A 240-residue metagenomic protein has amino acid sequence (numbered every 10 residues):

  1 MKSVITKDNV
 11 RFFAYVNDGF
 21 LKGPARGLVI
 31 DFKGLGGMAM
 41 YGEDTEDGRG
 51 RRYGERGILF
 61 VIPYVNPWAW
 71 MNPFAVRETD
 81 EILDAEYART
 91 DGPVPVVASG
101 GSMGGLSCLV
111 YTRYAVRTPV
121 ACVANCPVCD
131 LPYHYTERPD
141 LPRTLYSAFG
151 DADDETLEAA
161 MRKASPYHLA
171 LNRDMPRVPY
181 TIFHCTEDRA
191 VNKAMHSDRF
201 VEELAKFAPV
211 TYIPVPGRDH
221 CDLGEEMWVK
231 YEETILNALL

Functional and structural regions predicted by a protein language model:
D8-F13, N17-R52: Short, surface-exposed "cap/lid" segments of acyl-processing enzymes
F32-L35, N72, A194-L240: C-terminal catalytic histidine-bearing segment of alpha/beta-hydrolase fold enzymes
G50-W70: Conserved alpha/beta-hydrolase
W70-T90: Alpha/beta-hydrolase active-site loop
T90-S102: Alpha/beta-hydrolase fold nucleophile elbow
G100-V110: Glycine-rich nucleophile elbow surrounding the catalytic serine of serine-hydrolase chemistry
V110-T156: Hydrolase active-site cap/lid region
S147-D198, E202: The feature captures the conserved acid-bearing segment of alpha/beta-hydrolase catalytic domains
